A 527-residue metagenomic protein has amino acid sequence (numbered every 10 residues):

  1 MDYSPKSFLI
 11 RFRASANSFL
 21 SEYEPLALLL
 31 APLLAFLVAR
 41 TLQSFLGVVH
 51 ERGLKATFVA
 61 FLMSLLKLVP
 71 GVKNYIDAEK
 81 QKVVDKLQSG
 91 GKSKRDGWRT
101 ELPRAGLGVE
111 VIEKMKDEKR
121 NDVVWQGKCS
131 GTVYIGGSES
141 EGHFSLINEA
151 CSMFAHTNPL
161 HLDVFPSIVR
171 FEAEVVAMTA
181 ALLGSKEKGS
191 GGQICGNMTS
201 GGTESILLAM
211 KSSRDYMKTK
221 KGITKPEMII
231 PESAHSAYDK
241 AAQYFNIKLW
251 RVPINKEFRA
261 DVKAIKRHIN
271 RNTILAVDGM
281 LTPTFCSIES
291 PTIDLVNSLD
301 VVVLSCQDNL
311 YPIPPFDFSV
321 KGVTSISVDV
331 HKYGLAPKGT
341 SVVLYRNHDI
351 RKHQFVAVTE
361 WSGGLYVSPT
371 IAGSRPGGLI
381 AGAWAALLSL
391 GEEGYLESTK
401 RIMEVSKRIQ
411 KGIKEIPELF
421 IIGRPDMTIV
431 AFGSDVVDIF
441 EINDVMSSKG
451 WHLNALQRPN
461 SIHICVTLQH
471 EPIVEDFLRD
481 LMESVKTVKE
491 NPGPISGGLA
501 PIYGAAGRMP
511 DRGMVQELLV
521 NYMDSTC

Functional and structural regions predicted by a protein language model:
M1-V169, A173, A177, A181 (+6 more regions): Non-catalytic terminal extensions of PLP-dependent enzymes
L33-R40, A181, K211-D215, W384-S389: Short glycine/serine- and small hydrophobic-enriched flexible loop segments
V49, G53, G222, L388-G391: Glycine-centered helix-coil hinge/cap
G90-D96, W125-C129, S152-A155, Y244-I247 (+6 more regions): Short acidic (Asp/Glu) and glycine-rich catalytic loops that position anionic groups and cofactors
E149, E174-M178, L208-S212, K240 (+7 more regions): Alpha-helical scaffold segments in soluble metabolic enzymes
L183, K188, Q193, N197-I371 (+1 more regions): Conserved PLP-enzyme active-site core in the AAT-like
D308-T428, F432-V437, M509, Y522-S525: Active-site C-terminal subdomain of aminotransferase-like
